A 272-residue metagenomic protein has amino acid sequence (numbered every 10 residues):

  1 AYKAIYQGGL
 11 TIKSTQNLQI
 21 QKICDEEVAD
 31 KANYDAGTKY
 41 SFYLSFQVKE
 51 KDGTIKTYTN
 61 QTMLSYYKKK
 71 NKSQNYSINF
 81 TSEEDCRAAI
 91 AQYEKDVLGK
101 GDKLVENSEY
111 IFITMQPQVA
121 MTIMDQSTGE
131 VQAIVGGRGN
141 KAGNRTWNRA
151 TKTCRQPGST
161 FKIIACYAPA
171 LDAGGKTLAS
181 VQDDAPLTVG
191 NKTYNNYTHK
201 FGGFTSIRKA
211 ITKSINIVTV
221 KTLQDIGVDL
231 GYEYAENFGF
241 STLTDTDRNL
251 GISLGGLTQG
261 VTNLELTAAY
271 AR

Functional and structural regions predicted by a protein language model:
Y2, Q224, G255-Q259: Penicillin-binding protein/beta-lactamase superfamily catalytic region
A4-R155, T160, S180, A235: Periplasmic/cell-envelope proteins involved in peptidoglycan metabolism and beta-lactam response
I5-L10, T146-K152, Y194, G203-F204 (+2 more regions): Flexible glycine/proline-enriched surface loops and loop-helix/loop-strand junctions
T11, Q19, I23-E26, A165 (+5 more regions): Extracytoplasmic/secreted proteins, especially bacterial periplasmic and envelope-associated proteins
C24, T128-G129, R155-Q182, A210 (+1 more regions): Active-site SXXK
G175-G231: Conserved catalytic neighborhood of penicillin-recognizing serine enzymes
I226-L243: Short, charged, amphipathic alpha-helices and their helix-cap/turn boundaries
S241-R272: Active-site-proximal helix/loop microenvironment of the serine DD-peptidase/beta-lactamase transpeptidase fold
